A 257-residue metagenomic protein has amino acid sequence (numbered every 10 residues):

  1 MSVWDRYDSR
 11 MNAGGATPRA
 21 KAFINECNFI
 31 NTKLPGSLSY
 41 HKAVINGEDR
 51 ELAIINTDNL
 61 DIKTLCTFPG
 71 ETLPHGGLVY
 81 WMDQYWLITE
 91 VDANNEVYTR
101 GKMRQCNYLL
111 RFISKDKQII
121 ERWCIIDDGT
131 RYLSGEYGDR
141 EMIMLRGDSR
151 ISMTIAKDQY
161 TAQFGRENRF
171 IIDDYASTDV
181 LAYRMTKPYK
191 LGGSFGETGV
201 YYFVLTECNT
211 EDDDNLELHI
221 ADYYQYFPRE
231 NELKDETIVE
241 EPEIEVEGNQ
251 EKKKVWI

Functional and structural regions predicted by a protein language model:
M1-H41, C106-W123: Active-site-proximal polar cores
I30-E71: Short N-terminal edge-element motif at the start of the domain
I45-E48, C124-M144, P228-I238, E243-Q250: Juxtamembrane "anchor/assembly" segments of surface/extracellular structural proteins
R50-I54, L78, Q84-N94, N168-R169 (+1 more regions): Short beta-strand-centered aromatic/proline hotspots
D61-L65, D92-N107, Y189-N209: Short, solvent-exposed secondary-structure boundary/capping segments
P69-Y80, Q159-A176: Short coil-to-beta transition motif at edge beta-strands of beta-rich domains
Q84-D158: Surface-exposed beta-loop interaction hotspot
G165-R166, R184-I257: Long terminal accessory segments
